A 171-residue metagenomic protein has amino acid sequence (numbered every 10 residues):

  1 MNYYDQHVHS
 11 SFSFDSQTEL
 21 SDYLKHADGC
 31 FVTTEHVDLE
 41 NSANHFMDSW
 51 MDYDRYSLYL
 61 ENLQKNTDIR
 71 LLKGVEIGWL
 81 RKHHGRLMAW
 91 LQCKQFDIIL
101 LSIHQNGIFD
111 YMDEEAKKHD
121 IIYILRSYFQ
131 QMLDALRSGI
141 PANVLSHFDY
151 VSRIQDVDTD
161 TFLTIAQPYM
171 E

Functional and structural regions predicted by a protein language model:
M1-R81, C93, V151-Y169: An N-terminally biased module of ancient metal coordination in phosphate/nucleic-acid-related enzymes
F12-F14, L100-E171: Domain-core and long-helix interface of multi-subunit machines
E19-S21, G85-M88, Q130-M132: A generic local structural motif
G29, D97, N143: Conserved acidic residues
N62, M88-W90, D134-A135: Short, flexible, glycine/charge-rich loop motifs used to bind or transfer phosphoryl groups or to couple energy/partner
R70-L72, E76-A116, I121: Hydrophobic alpha-helical segments and helix pairs
